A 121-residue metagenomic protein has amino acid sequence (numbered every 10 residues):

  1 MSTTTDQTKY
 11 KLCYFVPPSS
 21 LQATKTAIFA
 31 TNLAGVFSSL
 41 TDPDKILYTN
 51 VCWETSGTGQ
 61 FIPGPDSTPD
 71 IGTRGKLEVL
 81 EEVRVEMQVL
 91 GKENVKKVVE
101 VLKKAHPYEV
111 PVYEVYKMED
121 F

Functional and structural regions predicted by a protein language model:
M1-F121: Hydrophobic structural segments
